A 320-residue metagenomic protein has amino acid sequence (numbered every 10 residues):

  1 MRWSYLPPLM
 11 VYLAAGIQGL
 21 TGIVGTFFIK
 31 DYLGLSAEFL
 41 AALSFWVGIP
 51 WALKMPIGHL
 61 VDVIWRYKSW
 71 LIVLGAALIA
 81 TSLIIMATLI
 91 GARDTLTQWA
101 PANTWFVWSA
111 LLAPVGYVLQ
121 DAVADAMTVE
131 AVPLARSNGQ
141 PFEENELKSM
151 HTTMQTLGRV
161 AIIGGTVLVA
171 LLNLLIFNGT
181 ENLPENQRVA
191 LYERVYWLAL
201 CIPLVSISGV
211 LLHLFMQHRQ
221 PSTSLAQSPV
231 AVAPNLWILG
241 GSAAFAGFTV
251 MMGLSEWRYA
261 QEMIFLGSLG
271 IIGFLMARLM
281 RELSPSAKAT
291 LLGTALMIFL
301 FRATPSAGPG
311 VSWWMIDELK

Functional and structural regions predicted by a protein language model:
M1-W3, I90, T95-T97, P101-V107 (+2 more regions): Intracellular loop-helix junctions on the cytosolic face of multi-pass helical membrane proteins
M1-W51, L112, F245-I264, T290-E318: Helix-loop boundary and gating motifs at the non-cytosolic
G16, G48, A52, A80 (+3 more regions): Residue-level signal for discrete positions within transmembrane alpha-helices of multi-pass small-molecule
G16-L20, A87, A102-W105, P114-D125 (+2 more regions): Small-residue-rich segments within alpha-helical transmembrane domains of MFS-like 12-TM solute carriers
F27, M55-V63, A170-L175, W313: Small-residue-mediated transmembrane helix hinge/kink sites in multi-pass secondary transporters
F28-L33, V63-I64, A122, M127-N138 (+2 more regions): Helix-to-coil boundary motifs at intracellular loop junctions of multi-pass secondary transporters
L40-I64, I72-S82: Central cavity-lining transmembrane alpha-helices of secondary-active solute carriers, predominantly the Major
A76-M86, I202-S206: MFS 12-TM fold signature
